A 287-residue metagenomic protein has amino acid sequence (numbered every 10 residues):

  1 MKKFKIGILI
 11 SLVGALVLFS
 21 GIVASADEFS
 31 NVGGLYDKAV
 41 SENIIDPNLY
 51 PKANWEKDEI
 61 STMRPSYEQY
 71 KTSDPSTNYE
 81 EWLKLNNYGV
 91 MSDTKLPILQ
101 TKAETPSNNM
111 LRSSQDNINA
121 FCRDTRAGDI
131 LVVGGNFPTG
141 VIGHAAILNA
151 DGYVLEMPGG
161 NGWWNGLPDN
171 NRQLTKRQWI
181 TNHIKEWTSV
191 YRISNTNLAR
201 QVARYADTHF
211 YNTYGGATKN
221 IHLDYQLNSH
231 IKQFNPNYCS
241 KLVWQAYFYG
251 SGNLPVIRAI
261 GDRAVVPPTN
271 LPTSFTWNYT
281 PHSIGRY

Functional and structural regions predicted by a protein language model:
M1-D27: Sec-dependent N-terminal signal peptides of Gram-positive bacterial secreted proteins and lipoproteins
I8-I10, S25, A120-D124, W179-N182: Short, surface-exposed loop and linker segments with low hydrophobicity and enrichment for Pro/Ser/Thr
A15, V23, P138, Y153-V154 (+1 more regions): Generic "edge-of-domain/loop-turn" microfeature
D27-T101, Q226, H230-Y287: Activation targets extended, charge/polar-rich intrinsically disordered C-terminal tails
T105, Q115-N119, V154, P158 (+3 more regions): Mature, folded catalytic cores of secreted/periplasmic enzymes
T105-A150, R200, N228, K232-N237 (+2 more regions): ...with weaker cross-activation on analogous glycine-rich loops/strands in unrelated enzymes
R123-I193, L223-F234: Glycine-rich catalytic cores of cysteine/serine-nucleophile enzymes that process amide/ester linkages in cell-envelope
E186-R258: Active-site nucleophile-His-acid catalytic modules used for acyl/amide transfer and hydrolysis across diverse enzymes
